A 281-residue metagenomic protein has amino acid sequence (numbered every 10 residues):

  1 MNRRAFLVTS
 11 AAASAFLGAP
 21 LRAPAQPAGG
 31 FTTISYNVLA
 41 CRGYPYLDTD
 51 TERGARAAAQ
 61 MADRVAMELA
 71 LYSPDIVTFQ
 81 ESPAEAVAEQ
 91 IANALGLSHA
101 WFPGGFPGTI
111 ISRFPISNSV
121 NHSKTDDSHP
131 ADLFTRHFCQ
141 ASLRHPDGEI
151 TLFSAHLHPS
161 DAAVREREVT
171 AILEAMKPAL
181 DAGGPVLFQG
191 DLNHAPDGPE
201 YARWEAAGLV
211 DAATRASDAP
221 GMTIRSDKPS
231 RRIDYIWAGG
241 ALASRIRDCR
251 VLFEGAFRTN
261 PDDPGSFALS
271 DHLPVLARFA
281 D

Functional and structural regions predicted by a protein language model:
R3, V8, F16-N93: N-terminal, active-site-proximal structural segment of metallo-dependent hydrolase catalytic domains
R3-L7, S14, K177-V186, H194-D281: Metal-dependent phosphoester-hydrolase catalytic domains
P27, L71, A92-N93, W101-G104 (+6 more regions): Extracellular/periplasmic catalytic domains that process cell-envelope and extracellular macromolecules
G29-I34, G105-P107, H137-C139, G148 (+4 more regions): Residues that flank catalytic or metal-binding motifs in active/ligand-binding sites
G30, I76-T151, L157, D248-R250: Structured beta-strand-rich core segments of catalytic domains in phosphoester-bond hydrolases
T32-V38, V65-E85, I111, A141 (+4 more regions): Active-site beta-strand/loop signature of hydrolases that rely on acidic residues for catalysis
T49, G108-R113, H122-K124, H129-A131 (+7 more regions): Flexible, surface-exposed loop/gating regions in the mature catalytic domains of secreted/periplasmic hydrolases
R56, A163-M176: Alpha-helical scaffold elements lining the catalytic groove of polysaccharide deacetylases
